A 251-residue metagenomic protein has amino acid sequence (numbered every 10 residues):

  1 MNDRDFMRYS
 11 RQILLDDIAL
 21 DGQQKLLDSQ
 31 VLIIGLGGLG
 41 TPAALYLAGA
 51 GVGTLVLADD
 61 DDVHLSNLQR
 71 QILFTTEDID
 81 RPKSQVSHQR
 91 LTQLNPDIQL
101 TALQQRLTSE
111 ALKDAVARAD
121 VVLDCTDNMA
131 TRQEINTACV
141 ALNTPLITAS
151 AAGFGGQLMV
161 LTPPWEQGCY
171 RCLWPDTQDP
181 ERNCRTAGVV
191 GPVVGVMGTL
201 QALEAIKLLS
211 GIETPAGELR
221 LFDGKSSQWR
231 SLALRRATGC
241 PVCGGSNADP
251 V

Functional and structural regions predicted by a protein language model:
M1-V251: Adenine nucleotide-associated cytosolic modules
